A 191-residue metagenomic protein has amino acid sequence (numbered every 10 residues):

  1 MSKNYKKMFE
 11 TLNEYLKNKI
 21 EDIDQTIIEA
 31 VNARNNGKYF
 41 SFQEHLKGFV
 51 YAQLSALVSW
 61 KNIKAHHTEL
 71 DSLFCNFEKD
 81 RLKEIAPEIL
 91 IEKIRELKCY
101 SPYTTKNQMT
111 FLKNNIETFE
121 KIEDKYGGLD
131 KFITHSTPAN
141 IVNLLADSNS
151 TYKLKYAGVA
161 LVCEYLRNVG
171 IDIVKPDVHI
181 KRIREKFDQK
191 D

Functional and structural regions predicted by a protein language model:
M1-M109: N-terminal polyanion-binding entry modules of DNA glycosylases/AP lyases and select other DNA-binding proteins
L54, T137-K190: Catalytic DNA-binding helix-loop module of base-excision-repair DNA glycosylases/AP lyases
N62-F77, Y126-T137, D177-R184, D191: Short alpha-helical "patches" and their helix-cap loops
E69-S72, I85, N115, N168 (+1 more regions): Short acidic/histidine-centered micro-motifs embedded in hydrophobic/aromatic stretches that mark compact functional
C75-L154: Alpha-helical ds-nucleic-acid-binding substructure associated with the helix-hairpin-helix region of base-excision DNA
